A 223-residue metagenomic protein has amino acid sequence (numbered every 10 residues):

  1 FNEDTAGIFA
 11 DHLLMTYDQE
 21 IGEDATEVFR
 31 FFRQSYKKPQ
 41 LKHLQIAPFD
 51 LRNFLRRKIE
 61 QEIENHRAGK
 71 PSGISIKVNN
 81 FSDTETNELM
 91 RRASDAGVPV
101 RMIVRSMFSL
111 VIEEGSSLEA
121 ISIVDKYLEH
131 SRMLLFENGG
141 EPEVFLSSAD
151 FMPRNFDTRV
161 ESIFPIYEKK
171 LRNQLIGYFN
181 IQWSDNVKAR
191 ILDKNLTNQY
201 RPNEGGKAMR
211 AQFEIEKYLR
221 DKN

Functional and structural regions predicted by a protein language model:
F1-A10, L14-G22, S35-Q40, A47-N223: PLD/PLD-like phosphodiesterase catalytic module centered on the HKD motif
A25: Core active-site phosphate/anionic-ligand binding loop and the adjoining beta-turn-alpha structural block in enzyme
R30-Q34: Long, charged low-complexity polyampholyte tracts that form or border extended alpha-helical/coiled-coil or disordered
